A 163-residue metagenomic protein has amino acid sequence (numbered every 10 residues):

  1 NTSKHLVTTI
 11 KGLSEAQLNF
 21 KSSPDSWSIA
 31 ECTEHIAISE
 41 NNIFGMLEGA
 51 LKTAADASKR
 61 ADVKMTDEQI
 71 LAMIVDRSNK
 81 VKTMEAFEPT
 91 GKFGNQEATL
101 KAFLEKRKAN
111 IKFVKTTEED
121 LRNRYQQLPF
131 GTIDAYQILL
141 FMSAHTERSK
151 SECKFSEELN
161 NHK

Functional and structural regions predicted by a protein language model:
N1-S26: Start-of-domain marker
T2, L6, S39, I43 (+4 more regions): Alpha-helical packing segments of well-folded alpha/beta enzyme cores
H5, S14, I74, D120 (+1 more regions): Short, well-ordered helical secondary-structure segments
T9, E68-L121: Acidic/histidine-rich alpha-helical segments that form the ligand environment of transition-metal centers
G12, S26, F93-G94, T132: Short, conserved sequence motifs enriched in acidic/basic residues, glycine, and aromatics that mark functional "hot
F20-I70, K115-K163: Short, contiguous alpha-helical
